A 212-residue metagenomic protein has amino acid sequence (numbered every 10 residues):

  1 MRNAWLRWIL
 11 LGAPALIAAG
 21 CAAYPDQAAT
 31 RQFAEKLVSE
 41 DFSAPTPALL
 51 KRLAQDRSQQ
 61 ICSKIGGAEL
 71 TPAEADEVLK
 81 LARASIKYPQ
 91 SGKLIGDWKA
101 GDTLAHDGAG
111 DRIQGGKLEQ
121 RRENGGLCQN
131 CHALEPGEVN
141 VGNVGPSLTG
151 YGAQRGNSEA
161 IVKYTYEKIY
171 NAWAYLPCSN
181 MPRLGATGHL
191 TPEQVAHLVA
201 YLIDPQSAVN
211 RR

Functional and structural regions predicted by a protein language model:
M1-L10: Bacterial N-terminal signal peptides that target proteins for export
A13-G20, P136-V139: Residue-level signal for alpha-helical transmembrane segments in multi-pass membrane proteins
P14-A15, Q55, R121-N124: Residue-level signal for mature regions of secreted extracellular proteins and peptides
L16, G20-R112, Y201-R212: Post-cleavage N-terminal segment of exported redox proteins
A28-A29, F33-P45, L49, G96-A100 (+3 more regions): Extracytoplasmic electron-transfer domains, predominantly the class I c-type cytochrome c fold
R83, D111-N124: Short coil/linker segments at helix-helix boundaries
A105, G115-K117, L134: Non-cytosolic head/periplasmic domains of membrane-anchored proteins
